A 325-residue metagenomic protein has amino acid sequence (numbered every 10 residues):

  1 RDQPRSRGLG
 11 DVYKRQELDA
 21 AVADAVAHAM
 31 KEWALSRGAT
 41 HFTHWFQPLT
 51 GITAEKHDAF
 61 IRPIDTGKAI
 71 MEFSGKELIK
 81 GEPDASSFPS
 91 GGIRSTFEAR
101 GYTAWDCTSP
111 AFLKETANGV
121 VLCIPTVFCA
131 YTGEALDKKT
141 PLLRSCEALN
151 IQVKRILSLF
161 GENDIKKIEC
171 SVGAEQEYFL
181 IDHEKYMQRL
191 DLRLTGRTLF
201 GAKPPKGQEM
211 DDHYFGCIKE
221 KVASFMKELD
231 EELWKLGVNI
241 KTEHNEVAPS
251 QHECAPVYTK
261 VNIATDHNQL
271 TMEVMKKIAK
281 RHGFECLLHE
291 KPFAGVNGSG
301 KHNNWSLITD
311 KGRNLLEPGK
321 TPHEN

Functional and structural regions predicted by a protein language model:
D2, A25-H28: Phosphate-interacting basic helix/loop segments used at nucleotide- and nucleic-acid interfaces
D2-Y13: Single conserved hydrophobic/aromatic residue that forms the stacking wall/gate of nucleotide- or nucleobase-binding
L18-A20, T43-H44, I70-E72: Hydrophobic faces of well-ordered beta-strands that scaffold small-molecule active sites in alpha/beta enzyme cores
A23, Q47-P48, G75-K76, H183 (+1 more regions): Short, ordered loop/turn segments at secondary-structure junctions
P48-R100: Active-site-adjacent C-terminal substructures of enzyme catalytic domains
R100-L288, F293-N325: Glycine-rich, acidic/polar active-site loops that bind/position phosphate-bearing ligands
